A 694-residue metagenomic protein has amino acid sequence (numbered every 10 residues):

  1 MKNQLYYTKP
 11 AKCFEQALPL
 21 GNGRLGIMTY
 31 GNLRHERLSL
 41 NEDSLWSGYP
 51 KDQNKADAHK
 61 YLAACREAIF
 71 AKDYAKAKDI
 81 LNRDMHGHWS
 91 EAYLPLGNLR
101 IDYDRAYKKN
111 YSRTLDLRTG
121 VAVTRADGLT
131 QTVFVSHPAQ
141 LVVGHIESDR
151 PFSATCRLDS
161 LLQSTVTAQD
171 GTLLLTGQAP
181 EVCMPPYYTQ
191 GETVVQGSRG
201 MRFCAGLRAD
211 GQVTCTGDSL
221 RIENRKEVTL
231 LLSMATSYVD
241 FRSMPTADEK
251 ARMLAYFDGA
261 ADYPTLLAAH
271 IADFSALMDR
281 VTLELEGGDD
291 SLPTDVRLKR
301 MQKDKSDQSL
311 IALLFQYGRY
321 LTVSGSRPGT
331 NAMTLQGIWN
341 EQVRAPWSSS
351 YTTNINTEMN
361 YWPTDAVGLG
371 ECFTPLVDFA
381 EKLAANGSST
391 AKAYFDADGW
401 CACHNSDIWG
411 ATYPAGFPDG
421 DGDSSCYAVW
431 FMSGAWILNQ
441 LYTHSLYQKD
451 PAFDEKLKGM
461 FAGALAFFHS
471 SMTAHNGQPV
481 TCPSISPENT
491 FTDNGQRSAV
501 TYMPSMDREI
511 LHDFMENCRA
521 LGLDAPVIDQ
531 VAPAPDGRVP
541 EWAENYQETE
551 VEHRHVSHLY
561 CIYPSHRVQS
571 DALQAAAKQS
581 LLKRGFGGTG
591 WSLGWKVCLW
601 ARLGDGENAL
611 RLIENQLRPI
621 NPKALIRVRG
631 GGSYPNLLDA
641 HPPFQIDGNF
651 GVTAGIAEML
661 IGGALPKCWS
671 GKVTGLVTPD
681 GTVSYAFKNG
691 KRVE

Functional and structural regions predicted by a protein language model:
M1-S425, T443-S445, Q478-P479, E516 (+7 more regions): Aromatic-residue-lined binding/catalytic grooves and analogous aromatic/hydrophobic interfacial grooves in multimeric
K76, L310, C372, A452-K456 (+2 more regions): Alpha-helical positions within canonical tetratricopeptide repeat
K305, W347-Y351, T364, D421-M432 (+6 more regions): Alpha-helix capping and helix-loop boundary segments enriched in small/acidic/polar residues
G318, F461, L511, P564 (+4 more regions): Hydrophobic, well-ordered secondary-structure elements that form the walls of internal hydrophobic environments
I355-D365, W430-Y442, M506-E516, H555-H566 (+2 more regions): Well-ordered alpha-helical segments within folded domains of soluble proteins
Q440-Q448, A452-F453, A462-A474, P526-T549 (+1 more regions): Non-catalytic carbohydrate-binding regions of carbohydrate-active enzymes
G463, F467-R519: Acidic/histidine-rich catalytic neighborhood
